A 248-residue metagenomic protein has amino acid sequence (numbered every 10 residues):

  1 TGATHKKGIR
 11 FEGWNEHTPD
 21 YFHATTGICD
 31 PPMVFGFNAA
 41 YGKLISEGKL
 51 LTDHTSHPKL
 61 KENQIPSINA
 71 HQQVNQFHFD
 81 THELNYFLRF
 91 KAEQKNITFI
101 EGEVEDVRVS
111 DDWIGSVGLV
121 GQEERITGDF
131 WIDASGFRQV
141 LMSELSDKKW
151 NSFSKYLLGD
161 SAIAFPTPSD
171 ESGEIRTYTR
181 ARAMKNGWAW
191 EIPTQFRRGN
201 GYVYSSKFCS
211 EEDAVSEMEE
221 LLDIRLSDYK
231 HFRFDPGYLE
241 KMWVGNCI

Functional and structural regions predicted by a protein language model:
T1-Q64: Dinucleotide-binding Rossmann-like beta1-alpha1 core, especially the glycine-rich loop that anchors the ADP
R10-G13, F165-P168, D235-E240: Short, conserved secondary-structure transition motifs
G13-H17, G118-E123, Y238: Short acidic, glycine-rich loop/turn motifs
F22, I126, F232-F234: Generic detection of short hydrophobic beta-strand segments and adjacent strand-loop junctions
P58, S67-I68, I97: Beta-strand-rich cores of mature extracytoplasmic or soluble domains
I65-Q73: Short glycine/proline-rich turn/loop motifs
Q72-E217: Predominantly flavin-linked oxidoreductase catalytic cores and closely associated redox partners
Q195, Y204-I248: FAD/FMN-dependent oxidoreductases across multiple families
